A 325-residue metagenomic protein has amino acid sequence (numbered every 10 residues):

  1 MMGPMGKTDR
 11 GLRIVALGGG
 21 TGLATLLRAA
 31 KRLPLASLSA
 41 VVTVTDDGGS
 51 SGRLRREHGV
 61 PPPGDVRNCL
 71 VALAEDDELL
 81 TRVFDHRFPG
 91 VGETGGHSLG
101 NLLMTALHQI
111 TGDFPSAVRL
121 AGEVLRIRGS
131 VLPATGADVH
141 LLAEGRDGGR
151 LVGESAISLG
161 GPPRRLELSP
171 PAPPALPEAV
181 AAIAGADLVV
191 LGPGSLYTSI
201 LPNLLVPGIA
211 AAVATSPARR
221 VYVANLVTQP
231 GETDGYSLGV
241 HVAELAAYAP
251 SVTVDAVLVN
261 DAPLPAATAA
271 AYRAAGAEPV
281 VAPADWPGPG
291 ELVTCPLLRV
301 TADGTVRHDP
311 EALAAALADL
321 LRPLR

Functional and structural regions predicted by a protein language model:
M2-G11, R28-L33, S37-G59, G160 (+6 more regions): Conserved phosphate- and dinucleotide-binding cores of soluble alpha/beta proteins, encompassing both enzyme active
G11, R128, A186-D187, P217 (+2 more regions): Short, well-ordered alpha-helix to beta-strand connector turns
V15-A16, V190-G192, V221-V223, L258: Structural motif
G18-T21: Glycine-rich Rossmann-fold phosphate-binding loop(s) that bind the pyrophosphate of adenine dinucleotide cofactors
T43-P162, L168, A312, A316-P323: Electropositive, gly/pro-rich neighborhoods at or near active sites that engage anionic ligands
V83-D113, G194-L201, V227-T233, L264 (+1 more regions): Glycine-rich phosphate/diphosphate-binding loops and the adjacent beta-loop-alpha structural elements that coordinate
L142, R146-P207: Internal active-site segments that recognize and position negatively charged phosphoryl groups and nucleotide moieties
G235-R325: C-terminal functional extensions of proteins
